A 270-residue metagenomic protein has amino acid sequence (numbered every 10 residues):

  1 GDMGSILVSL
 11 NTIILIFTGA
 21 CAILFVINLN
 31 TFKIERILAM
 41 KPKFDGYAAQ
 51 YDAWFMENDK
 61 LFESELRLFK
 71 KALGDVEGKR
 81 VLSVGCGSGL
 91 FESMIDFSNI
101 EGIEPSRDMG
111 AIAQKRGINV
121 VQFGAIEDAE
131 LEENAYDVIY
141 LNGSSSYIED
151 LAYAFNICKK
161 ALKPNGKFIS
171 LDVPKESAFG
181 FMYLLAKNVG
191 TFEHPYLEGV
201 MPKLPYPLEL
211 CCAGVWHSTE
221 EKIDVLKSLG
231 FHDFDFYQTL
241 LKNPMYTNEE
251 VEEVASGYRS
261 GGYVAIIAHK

Functional and structural regions predicted by a protein language model:
I34-V76, L90-M94, M109-I112, L240 (+1 more regions): Conserved class I S-adenosyl-L-methionine
L82, G87-D128: Class I SAM-dependent methyltransferase SAM/SAH-binding core
A129-I139: A short acidic, Gly/Pro-enriched loop at the edge of an enzyme's catalytic core that lines a small-molecule cofactor
V138-L151: A short SAM/SAH-binding and catalytic strip from SAM-dependent methyltransferases
A152-P164: A short glycine-rich, Lys/Arg-flanked "PGG" loop and its adjoining helix->strand segment in the class I
I169-G199: Conserved class I S-adenosyl-L-methionine
A213-F236: Short alpha-helix
L229, E249-K270: Core SAM-dependent methyltransferase catalytic element
